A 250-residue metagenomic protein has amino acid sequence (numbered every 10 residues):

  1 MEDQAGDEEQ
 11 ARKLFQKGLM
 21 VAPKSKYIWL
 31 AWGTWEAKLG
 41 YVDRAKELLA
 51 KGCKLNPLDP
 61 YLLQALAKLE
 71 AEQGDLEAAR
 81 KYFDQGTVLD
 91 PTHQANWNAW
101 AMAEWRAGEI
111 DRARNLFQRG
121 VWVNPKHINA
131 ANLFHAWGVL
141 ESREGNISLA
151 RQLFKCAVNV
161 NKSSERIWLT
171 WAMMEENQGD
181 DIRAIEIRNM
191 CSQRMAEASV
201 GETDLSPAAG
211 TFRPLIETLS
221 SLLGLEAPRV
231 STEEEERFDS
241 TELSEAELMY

Functional and structural regions predicted by a protein language model:
M1-Y250: Polyampholytic low-complexity alpha-helical segments
